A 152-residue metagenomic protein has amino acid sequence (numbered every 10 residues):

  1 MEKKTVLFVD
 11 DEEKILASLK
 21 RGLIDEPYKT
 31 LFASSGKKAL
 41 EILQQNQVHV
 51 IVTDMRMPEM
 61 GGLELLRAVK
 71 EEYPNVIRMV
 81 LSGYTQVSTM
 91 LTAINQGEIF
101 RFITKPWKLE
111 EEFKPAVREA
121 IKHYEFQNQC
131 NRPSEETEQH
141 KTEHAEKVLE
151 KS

Functional and structural regions predicted by a protein language model:
K4, E12-F32: Two-component/phosphorelay signaling modules centered on CheY-like receiver
D10, D54: Active-site residues of response regulator receiver
F32-E41, G62: Helix N-cap/capping motif at the beta->alpha junctions
E41, L63-N75, T92-I94: Short amphipathic alpha-helix used as the core "switch/output" element in two-component signaling
N46-V52: Active-site beta3 strand of CheY-like receiver
M57: Receiver (REC) domain active-site loop signature in two-component systems and cognate sites in sensor histidine kinases
E110, P115, K122-S152: CheY-like receiver
